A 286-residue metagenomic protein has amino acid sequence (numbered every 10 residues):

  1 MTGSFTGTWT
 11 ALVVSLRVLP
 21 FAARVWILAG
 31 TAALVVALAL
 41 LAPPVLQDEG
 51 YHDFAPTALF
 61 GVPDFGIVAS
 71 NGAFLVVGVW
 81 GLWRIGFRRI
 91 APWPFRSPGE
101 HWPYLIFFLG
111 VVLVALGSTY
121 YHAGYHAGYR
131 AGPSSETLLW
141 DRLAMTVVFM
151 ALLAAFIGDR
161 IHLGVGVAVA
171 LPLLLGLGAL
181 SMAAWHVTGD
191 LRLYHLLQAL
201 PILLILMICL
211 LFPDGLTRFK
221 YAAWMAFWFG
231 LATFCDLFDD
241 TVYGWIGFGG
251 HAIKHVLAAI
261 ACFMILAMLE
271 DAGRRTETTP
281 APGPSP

Functional and structural regions predicted by a protein language model:
M1-T2: N-terminal hydrophobic targeting signals that begin at the initiator methionine
F5-L171, L175-D190, L216-E277: Early transmembrane hairpin module of multi-pass membrane proteins
L59, L204, G283-S285: A generic alpha-helix propensity feature with a strong bias for hydrophobic helices
S181-I208: Extracellular-loop-to-transmembrane junctions of the mid-late helices
L210-F212: Hydrophobic secondary-structure block in the mid-to-C-terminal portion of proteins
T276-P286: Short, highly charged, low-complexity non-transmembrane loops/tails of multi-pass membrane proteins
